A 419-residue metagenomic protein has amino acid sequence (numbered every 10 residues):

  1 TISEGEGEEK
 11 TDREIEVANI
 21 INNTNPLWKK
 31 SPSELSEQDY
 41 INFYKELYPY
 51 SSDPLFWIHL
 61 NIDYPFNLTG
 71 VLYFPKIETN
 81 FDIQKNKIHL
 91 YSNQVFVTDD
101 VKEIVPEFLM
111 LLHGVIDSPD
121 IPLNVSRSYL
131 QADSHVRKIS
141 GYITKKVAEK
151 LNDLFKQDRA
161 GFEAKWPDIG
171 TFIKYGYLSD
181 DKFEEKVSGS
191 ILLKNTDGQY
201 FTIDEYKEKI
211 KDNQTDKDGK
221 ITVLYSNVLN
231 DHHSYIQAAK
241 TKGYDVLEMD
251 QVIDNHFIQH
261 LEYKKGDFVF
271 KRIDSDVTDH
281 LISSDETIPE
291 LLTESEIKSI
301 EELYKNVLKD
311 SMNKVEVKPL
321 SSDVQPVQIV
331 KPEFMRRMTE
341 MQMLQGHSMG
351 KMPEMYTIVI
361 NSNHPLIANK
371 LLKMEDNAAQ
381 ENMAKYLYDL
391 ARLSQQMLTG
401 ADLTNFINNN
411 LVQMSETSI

Functional and structural regions predicted by a protein language model:
T1-I419: Conserved GHKL (Bergerat-fold) ATPase module
